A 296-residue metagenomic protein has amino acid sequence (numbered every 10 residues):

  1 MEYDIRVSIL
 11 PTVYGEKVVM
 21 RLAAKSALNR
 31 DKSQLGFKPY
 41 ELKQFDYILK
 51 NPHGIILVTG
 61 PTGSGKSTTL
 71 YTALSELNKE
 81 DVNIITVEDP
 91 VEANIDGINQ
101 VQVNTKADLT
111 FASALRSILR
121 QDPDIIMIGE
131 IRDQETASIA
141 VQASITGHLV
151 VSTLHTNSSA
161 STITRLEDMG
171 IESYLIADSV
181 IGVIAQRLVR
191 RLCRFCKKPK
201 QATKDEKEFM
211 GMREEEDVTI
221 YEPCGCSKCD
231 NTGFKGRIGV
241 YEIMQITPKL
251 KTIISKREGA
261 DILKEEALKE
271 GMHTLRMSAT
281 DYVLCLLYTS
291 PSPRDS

Functional and structural regions predicted by a protein language model:
M1-S290: Short, flexible helix-loop junctions that flank or precede catalytic/ligand sites
P291-S296: A short, hydrophobic C-terminal helix/tail in secreted or cell-surface proteins
